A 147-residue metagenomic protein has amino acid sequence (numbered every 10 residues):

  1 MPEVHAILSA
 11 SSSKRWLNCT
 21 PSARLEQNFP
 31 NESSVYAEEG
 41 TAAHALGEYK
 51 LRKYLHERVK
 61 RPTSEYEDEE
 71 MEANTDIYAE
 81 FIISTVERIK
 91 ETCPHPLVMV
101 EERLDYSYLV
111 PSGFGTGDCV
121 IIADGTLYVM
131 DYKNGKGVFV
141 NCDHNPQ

Functional and structural regions predicted by a protein language model:
P2, P21, P30, P62 (+3 more regions): Proline-rich intrinsically disordered, low-complexity coils
P2-L55: Nuclease catalytic cores
L8-S12, T63, I122: Intrinsically disordered, low-complexity segments enriched in Ser/Pro/Gly/Ala and basic residues
S9, E67-D68, N145: Helix N-terminus capping/helix-initiation residues
N18, N28-N31, N74, N134 (+2 more regions): Detector for Asparagine
S33-S34, E38, A42-Y108: A non-catalytic, helix-rich entry segment at domain boundaries
E38, P94-Q147: Mg2+/Mn2+-dependent nuclease catalytic core
